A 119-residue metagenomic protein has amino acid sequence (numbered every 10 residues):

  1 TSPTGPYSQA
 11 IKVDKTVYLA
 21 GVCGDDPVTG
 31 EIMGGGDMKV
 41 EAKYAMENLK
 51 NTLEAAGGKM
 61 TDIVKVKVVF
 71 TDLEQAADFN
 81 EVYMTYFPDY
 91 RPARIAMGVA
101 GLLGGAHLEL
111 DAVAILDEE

Functional and structural regions predicted by a protein language model:
T1-E119: Short, polar/acidic, helix-capping and beta-turn segments at strand->helix junctions that line the mouths
